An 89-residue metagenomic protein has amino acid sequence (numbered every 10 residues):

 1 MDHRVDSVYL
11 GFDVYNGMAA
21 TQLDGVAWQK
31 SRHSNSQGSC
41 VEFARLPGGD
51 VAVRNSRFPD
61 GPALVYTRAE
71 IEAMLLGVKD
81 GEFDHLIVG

Functional and structural regions predicted by a protein language model:
M1-H3, D80: Ser/Thr/Pro-rich, acidic low-complexity intrinsically disordered regulatory segments
H3-V41: N-terminal first-folded block
V5, Y9, R68, F83-L86: Secreted/extracellular ectodomain signature
F12, G25, G48-G49, Y66 (+1 more regions): Generic detector of low-complexity/intrinsically disordered segments and short hydrophobic N-terminal stretches
N16, L23-D24, P62, K79 (+1 more regions): Post-signal peptide N-terminal regions of Sec-secreted extracellular proteins
S31-A69, A73-D80: A short, structured beta-strand/loop element
